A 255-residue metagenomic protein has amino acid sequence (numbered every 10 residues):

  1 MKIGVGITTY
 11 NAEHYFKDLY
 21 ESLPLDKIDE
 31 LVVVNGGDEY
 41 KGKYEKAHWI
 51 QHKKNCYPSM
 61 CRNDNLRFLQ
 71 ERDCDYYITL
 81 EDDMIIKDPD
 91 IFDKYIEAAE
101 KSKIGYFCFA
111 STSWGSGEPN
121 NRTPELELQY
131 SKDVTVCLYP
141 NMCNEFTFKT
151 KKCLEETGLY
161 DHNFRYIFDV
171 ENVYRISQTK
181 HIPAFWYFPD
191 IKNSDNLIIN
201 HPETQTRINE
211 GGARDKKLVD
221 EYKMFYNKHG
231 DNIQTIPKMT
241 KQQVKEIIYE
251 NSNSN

Functional and structural regions predicted by a protein language model:
A12-L25: Short, well-formed alpha-helical segments that are part of the catalytic scaffolds of diverse glycosyltransferases
V33-K43, I85: A conserved acidic beta->alpha catalytic loop
K53-L69: Glycine-rich, basic loop-to-helix element that forms the pyrophosphate-binding segment of sugar-nucleotide handling
C74-I85: Short beta-strand-to-loop acidic/aromatic patch adjacent to the donor-nucleotide binding site
D90-Y106: Conserved donor-nucleotide/metal-binding helix-loop-beta segment in metal-dependent transferases, i.e., the alpha-helix
F107-N121: Short beta-strand-to-loop element that shapes/binds the nucleotide-sugar donor at the catalytic cleft/hinge
Q129-K149: A recurrent flexible, glycine/aromatic-enriched loop bordering the glycosyltransferase active site that acts as
N163-N255: C-terminal catalytic/acceptor-binding lobe
